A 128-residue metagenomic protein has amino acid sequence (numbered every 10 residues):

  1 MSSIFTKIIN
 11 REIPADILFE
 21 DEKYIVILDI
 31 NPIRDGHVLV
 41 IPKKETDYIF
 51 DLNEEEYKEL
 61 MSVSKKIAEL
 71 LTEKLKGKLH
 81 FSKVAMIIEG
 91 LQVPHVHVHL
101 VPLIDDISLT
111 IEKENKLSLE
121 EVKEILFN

Functional and structural regions predicted by a protein language model:
M1-N128: HIT superfamily nucleotide-processing domains
